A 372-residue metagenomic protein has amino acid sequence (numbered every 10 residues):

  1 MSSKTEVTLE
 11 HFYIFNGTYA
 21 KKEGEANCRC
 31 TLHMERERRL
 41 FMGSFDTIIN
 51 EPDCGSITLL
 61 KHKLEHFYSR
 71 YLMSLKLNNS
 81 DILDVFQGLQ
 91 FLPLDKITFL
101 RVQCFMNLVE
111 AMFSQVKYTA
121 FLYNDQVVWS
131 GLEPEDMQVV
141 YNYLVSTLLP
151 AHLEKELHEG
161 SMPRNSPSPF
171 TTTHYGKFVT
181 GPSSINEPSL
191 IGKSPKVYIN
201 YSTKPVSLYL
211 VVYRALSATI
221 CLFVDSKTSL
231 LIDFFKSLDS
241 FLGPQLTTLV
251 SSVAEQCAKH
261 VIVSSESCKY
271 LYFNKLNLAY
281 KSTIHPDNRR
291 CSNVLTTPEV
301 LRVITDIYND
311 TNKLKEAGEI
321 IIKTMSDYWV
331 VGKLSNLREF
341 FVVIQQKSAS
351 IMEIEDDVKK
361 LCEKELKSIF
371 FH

Functional and structural regions predicted by a protein language model:
M1-H372: Intrinsically disordered, Ser/Thr-rich regulatory regions of eukaryotic membrane-trafficking proteins
